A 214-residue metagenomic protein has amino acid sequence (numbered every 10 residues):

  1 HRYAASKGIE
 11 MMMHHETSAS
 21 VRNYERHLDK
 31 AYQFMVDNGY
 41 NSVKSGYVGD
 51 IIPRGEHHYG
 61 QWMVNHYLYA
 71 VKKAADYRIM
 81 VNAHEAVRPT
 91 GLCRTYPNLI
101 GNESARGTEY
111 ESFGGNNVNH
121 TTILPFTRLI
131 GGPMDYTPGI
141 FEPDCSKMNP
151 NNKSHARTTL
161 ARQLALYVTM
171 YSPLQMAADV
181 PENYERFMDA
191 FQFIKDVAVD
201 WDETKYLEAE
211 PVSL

Functional and structural regions predicted by a protein language model:
H1-P150: Aromatic- and carboxylate-enriched substrate-binding clefts and catalytic-loop regions of carbohydrate-active enzymes
Y77, Y167, S172-M176, I194-D200: Change "in soluble alpha/beta enzymes" to "in soluble alpha/beta proteins
R106, I140-E142, S146-K147, M170 (+3 more regions): A generic structural micro-environment signature that highlights single residues at secondary-structure boundaries
P133, R162-Q163, F187-F191: Alpha-helix initiation and N-capping motif
N152-K153, R162-P181: Catalytic domains of carbohydrate-active enzymes that cleave complex glycans
D179-L214: Glycan-recognition and catalytic regions of carbohydrate-active enzymes
